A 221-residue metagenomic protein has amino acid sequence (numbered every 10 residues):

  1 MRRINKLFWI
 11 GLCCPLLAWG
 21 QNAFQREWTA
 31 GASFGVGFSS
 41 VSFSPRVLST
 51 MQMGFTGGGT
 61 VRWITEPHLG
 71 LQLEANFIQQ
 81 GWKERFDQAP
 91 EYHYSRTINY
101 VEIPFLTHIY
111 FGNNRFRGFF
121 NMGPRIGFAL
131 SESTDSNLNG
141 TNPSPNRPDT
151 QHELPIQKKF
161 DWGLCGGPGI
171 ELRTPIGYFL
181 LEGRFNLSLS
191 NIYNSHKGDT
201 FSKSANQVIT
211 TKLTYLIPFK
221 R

Functional and structural regions predicted by a protein language model:
M1-R26, P218-R221: Cleavable N-terminal export/targeting peptides
Q21-V61, P218-R221: Short glycine/proline- and aromatic-enriched beta-strand/turn motifs that initiate or cap beta-hairpins
F24, W28, R62-G140, K212-I217: Gram-negative (and chloroplast) outer-membrane scaffold detector with strong preference for beta-barrel transmembrane
R26-W28, S49-F55, T97-I103, F116 (+2 more regions): Residues that define the transmembrane beta-barrel architecture of outer-membrane proteins
S33, H108, P175, A205-R221: Outer-membrane beta-barrel "beta-signal"
G35-S42, G81-A89, T141-T150, S190-S195: Flexible, solvent-exposed coil segments and beta strand-coil junctions, predominantly the extracellular/periplasmic
S42-V47, A89-Y94, Q151-I156, H196-F201: Extracellular loop and loop/strand-boundary signature of outer-membrane beta-barrel proteins
W63, T107-H196, I217-F219: Outer-membrane beta-barrel transmembrane domain signature
